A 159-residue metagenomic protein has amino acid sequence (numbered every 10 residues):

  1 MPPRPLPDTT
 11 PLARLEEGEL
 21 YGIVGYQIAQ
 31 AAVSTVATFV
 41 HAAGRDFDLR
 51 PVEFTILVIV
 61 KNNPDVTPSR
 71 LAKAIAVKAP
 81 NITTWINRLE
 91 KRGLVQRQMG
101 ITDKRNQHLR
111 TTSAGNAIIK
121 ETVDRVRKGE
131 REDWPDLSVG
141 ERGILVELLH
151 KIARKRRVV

Functional and structural regions predicted by a protein language model:
M1-F47: N-terminal leader segment of winged-helix/HTH proteins
P2-P11, N87-H150: Charged, amphipathic alpha-helical coiled-coil/dimerization segments
G25-Y26, L49-V58, P80: Short alpha-helical elements of helix-turn-helix
Q27, T38, T55-K61, A117 (+1 more regions): Pre-recognition alpha-helix immediately N-terminal to the DNA-recognition helix within helix-turn-helix or winged-helix
A32-V33, V58-N62, V123, H150: Short, locally clustered residues in the helix-turn-helix/winged-helix DNA-binding domain
R45, K73, E90-K91: Alpha-helical residues within the helix-turn-helix
N63-T67: Short capping segments at the starts of secondary-structure elements
P68-S69, P80, N87, Q107: Residues within helix-turn-helix
